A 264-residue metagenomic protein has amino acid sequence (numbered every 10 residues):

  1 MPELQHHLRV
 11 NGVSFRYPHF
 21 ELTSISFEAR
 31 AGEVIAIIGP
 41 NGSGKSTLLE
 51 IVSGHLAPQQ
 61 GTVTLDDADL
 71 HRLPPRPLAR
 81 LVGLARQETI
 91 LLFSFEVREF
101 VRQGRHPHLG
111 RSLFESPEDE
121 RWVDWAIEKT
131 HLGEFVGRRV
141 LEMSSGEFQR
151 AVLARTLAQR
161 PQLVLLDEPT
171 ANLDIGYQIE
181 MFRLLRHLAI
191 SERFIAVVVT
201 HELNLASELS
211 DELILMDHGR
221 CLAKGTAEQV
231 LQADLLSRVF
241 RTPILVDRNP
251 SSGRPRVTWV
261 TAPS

Functional and structural regions predicted by a protein language model:
I38-P40: The feature captures the beta-strand-to-loop junction immediately N-terminal to the Walker
S53: Helix-to-loop junction immediately C-terminal to a conserved catalytic motif
G61-D69, L78: Conserved ABC transporter NBD signature motif
R102, P117-F135: Conserved ABC ATPase "signature" region
L113-F114, R139-M143, E147: Conserved ABC ATPase signature
R160: Conserved catalytic motifs of ABC-family nucleotide-binding domains
V164-E168: Catalytic Walker B motif of ABC-type/P-loop ATPase nucleotide-binding domains
